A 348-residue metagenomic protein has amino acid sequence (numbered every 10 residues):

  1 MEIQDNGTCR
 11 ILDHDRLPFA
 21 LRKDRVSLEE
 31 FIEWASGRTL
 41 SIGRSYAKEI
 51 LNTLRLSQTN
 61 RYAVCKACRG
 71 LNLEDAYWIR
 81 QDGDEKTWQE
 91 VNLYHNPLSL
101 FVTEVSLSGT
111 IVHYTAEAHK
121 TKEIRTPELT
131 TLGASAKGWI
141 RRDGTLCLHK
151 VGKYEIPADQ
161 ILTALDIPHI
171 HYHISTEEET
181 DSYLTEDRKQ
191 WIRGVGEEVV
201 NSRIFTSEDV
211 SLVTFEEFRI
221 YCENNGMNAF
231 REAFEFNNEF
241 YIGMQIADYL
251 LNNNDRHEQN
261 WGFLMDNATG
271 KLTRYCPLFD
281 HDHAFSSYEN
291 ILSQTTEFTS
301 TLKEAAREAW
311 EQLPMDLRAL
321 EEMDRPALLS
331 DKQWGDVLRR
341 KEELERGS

Functional and structural regions predicted by a protein language model:
M1-I246, L250-N252, F263-S348: Phosphate/dinucleotide-binding and metal-coordinating scaffold of catalytic cores in nucleotide-dependent enzymes
H257-G262: Canonical protein kinase catalytic loop motif
